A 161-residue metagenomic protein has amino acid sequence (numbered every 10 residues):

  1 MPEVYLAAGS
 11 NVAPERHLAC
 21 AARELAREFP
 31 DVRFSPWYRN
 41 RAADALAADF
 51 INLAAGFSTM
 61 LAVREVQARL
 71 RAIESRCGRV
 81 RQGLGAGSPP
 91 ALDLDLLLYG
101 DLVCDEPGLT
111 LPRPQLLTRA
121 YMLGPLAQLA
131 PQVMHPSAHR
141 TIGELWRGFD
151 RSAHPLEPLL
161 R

Functional and structural regions predicted by a protein language model:
M1-E28, S35-R41: N-terminal beta1-alpha1 ligand-phosphate binding loop
E3-Y5, F50-A54: Short, solvent-exposed beta-strand edge segments and adjacent coil->beta transition regions
A8-S10, A55-L61, L98-D101: Short beta-strand-to-loop capping motifs
E15, V63-R64: Loop/helix-junction capping segments adjacent to catalytic residues or to phosphate/diphosphate-binding pockets
S35, A43-I51, R64-Q67, A72-R161: Flexible, gly/pro- and Lys/Arg-enriched active-site loops
